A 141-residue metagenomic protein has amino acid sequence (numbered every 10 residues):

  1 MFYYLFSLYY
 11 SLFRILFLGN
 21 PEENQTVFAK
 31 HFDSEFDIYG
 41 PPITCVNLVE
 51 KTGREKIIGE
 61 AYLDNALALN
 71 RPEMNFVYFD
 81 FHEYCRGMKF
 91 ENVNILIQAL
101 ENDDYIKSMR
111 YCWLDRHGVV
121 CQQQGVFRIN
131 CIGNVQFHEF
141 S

Functional and structural regions predicted by a protein language model:
M1-V120: Phosphoinositide system proteins, centered on phosphoinositide phosphatases and their trafficking scaffolds
G125-S141: A phosphate-binding catalytic loop at a beta-strand-loop-alpha-helix junction that coordinates phosphoryl groups
